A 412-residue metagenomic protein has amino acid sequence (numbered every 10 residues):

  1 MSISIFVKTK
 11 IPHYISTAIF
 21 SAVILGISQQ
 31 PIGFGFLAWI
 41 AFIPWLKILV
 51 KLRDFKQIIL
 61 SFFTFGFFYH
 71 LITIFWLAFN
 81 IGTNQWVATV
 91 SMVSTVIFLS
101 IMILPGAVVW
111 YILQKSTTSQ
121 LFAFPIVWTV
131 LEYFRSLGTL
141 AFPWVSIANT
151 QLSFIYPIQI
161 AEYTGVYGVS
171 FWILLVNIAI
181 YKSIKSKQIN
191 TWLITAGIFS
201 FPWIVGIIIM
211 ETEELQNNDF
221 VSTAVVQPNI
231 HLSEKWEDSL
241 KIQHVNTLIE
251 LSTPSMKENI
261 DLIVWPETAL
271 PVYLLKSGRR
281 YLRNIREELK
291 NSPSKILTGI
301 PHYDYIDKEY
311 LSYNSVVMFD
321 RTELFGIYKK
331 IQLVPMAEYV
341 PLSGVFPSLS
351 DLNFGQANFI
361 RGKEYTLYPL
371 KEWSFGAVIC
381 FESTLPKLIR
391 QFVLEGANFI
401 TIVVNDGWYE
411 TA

Functional and structural regions predicted by a protein language model:
S2-M210, T411: Membrane-embedded alpha-helical bundles of multi-pass enzymes that act on lipidic or dolichyl-linked glycan substrates
Q29-P44, Y69-W76, Q227-N229, N259-Y273 (+2 more regions): Short, conserved active-site loops that position catalytic residues or coordinate cofactors/metal ions across diverse
I112, E250-P254, Q391: A generic secondary-structure signal
G138-A141, N217, D307-L311: Short glycine/proline-enriched turns and hinge-like loops at secondary-structure junctions
I147, V226, Y328: Hydrophobic residues at beta-strand termini and immediately following loops that shape nucleotide-binding pockets
S153-I155, F199-W265, V272-E287: Membrane-interface segments at or immediately adjacent to transmembrane helices that form the boundary between
L240, N246, K257, L262-A412: Solvent-exposed soluble domains appended to multi-pass membrane proteins
